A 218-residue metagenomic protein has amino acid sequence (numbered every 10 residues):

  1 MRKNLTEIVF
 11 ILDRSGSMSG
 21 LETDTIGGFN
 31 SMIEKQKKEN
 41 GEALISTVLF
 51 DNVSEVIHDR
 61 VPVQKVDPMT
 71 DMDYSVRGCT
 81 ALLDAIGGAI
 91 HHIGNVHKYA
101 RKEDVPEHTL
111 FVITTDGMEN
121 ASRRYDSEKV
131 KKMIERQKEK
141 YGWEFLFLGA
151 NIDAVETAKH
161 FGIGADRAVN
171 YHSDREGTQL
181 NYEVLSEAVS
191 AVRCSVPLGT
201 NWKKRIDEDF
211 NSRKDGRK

Functional and structural regions predicted by a protein language model:
M1-K218: Acidic, low-complexity intrinsically disordered regions
